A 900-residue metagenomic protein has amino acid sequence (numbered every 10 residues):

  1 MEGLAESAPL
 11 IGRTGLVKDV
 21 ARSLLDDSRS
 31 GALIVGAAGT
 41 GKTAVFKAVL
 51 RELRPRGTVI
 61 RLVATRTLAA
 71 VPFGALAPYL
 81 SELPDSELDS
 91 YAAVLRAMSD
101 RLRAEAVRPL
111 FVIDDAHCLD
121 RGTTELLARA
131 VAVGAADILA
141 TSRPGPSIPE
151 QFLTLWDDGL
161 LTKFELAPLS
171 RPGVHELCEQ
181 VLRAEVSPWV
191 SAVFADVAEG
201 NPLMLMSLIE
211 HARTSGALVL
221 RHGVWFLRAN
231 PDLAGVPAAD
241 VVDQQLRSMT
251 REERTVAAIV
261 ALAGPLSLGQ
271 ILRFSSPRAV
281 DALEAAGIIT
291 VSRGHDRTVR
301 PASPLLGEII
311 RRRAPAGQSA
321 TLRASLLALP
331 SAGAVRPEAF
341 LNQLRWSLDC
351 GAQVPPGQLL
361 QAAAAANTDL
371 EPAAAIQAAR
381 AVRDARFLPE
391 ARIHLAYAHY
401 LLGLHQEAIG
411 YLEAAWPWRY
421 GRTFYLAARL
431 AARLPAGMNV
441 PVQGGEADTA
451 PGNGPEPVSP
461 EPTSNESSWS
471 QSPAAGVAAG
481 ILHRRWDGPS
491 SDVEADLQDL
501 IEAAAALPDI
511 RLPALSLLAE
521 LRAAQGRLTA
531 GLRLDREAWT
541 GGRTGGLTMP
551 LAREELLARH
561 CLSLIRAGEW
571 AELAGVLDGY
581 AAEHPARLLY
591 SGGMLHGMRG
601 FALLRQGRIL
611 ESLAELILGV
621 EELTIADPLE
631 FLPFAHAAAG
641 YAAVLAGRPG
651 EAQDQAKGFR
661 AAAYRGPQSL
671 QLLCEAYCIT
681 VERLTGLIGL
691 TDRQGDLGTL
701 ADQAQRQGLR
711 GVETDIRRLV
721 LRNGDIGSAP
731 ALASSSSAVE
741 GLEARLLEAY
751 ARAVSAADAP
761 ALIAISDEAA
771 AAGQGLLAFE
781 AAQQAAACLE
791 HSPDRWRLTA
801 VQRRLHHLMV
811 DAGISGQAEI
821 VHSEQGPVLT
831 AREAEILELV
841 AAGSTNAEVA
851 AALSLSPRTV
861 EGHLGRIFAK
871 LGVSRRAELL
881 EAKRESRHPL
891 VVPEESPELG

Functional and structural regions predicted by a protein language model:
M1-L4, L10, A320, R665-G900: C-terminal non-catalytic interaction modules
A8-A21, V94, R832: N-terminal pre-P-loop "Q-motif" helix
G31, V45-V49, P277-R278, T298-P301 (+4 more regions): Extended alpha-helical scaffolding segments used for macromolecular assembly and cargo binding
V35, T40, A44-P109, C118: Conserved phosphate-binding/catalytic loops and adjacent sensor/switch elements of nucleotide-binding enzymes, spanning
A38-T40, G173-L177, V181, E185-Q361 (+2 more regions): Short secondary-structure boundary elements
A44, G122, A128-V190, M204-S207 (+2 more regions): Alpha-helical sensor/transducer elements of the RecA-like P-loop NTPase core
R51-P55, Y91, H117, L155-D157 (+8 more regions): Internal alpha-solenoid helical repeat scaffolds
V71, R254, G294-T298, R336-L341 (+16 more regions): Alpha-solenoid helical repeat architecture
